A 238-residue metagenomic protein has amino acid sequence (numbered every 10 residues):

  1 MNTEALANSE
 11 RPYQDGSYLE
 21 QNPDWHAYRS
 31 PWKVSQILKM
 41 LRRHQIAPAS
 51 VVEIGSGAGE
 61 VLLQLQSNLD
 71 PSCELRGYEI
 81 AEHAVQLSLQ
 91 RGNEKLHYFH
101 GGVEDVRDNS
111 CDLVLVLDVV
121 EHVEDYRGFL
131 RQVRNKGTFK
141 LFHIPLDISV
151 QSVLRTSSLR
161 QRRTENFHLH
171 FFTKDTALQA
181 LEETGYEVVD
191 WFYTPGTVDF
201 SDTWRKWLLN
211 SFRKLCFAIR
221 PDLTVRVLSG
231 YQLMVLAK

Functional and structural regions predicted by a protein language model:
M1-S110, L117, R127-Q132, N166 (+5 more regions): Conserved N-terminal segment of class I S-adenosyl-L-methionine
Q21, H143-H168: Short, glycine-/aromatic-enriched active-site segment of Class I SAM-dependent methyltransferases
L115-H122: Short catalytic micro-motifs in class I SAM-dependent methyltransferases
V123-E124, G137: Helix-to-beta-strand junctions that scaffold the AdoMet/dcAdoMet cofactor pocket in Class I SAM-dependent enzymes
E124, V150-Q151, D199: Glycine/Thr-rich phosphate-binding loops of Rossmann-like dinucleotide-binding domains
Q132-K136, H143: Conserved helix-to-beta-strand junction in the class I
T176-F192: A SAM-dependent methyltransferase catalytic signature shared across enzymes that methylate proteins
E187-V188, D222-R226: Short proline/glycine-enriched turn/loop segments at secondary-structure junctions
